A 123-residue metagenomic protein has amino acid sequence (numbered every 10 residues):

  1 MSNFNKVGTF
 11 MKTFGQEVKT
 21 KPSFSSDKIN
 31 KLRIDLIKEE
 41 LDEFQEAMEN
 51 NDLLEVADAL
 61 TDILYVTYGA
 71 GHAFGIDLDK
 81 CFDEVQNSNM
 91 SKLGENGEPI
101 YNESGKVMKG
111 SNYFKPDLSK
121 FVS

Functional and structural regions predicted by a protein language model:
M1-L60, L64-S123: Flexible "arm" and connector segments at domain edges
